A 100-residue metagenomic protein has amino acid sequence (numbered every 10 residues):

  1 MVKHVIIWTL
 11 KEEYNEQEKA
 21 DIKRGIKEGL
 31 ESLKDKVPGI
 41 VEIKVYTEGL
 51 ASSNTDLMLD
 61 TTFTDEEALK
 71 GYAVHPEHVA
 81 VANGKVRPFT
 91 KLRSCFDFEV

Functional and structural regions predicted by a protein language model:
M1-D56, T64-V74, F98-V100: Short S/T/G/P-rich N-terminal loop/turn motif that feeds into the first structured element of a domain
G39, K91-L92: Short, well-ordered coil loops that connect the C-terminus of an alpha-helix to the N-terminus of a beta-strand
E66-K91: C-terminal structural segments of small proteins and small subunits
